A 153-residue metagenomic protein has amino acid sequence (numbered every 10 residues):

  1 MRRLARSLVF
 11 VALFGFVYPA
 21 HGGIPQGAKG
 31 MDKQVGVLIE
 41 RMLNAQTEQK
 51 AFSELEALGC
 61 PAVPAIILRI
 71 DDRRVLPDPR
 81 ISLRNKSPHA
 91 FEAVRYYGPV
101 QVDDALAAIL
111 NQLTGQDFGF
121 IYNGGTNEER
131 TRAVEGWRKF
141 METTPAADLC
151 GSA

Functional and structural regions predicted by a protein language model:
M1-R6: Positively charged n-region of N-terminal signal peptides that target proteins for export
S7-Y18: Bacterial N-terminal signal peptides
I24, Q46-L58, R80-L113: Structural detector for internal amphipathic alpha-helices that build alpha-solenoid repeat scaffolds
I24-E40, C60-D72, P79, G119-I121: Amphipathic alpha-helical scaffolding segments comprising HEAT/armadillo-like alpha-solenoid repeats
I39-T47: HEAT-repeat alpha-solenoid elements in large eukaryotic scaffold proteins
A57, L68, D72-V75, A108-G115 (+1 more regions): Positions within ordered alpha-helical repeat solenoids
A65, F120-G151: Alpha-helical scaffold repeats of the Armadillo/HEAT/TPR superfamily
L68-E92, T126-E128: Acidic helix-start/capping segments at beta-turn-to-alpha-helix junctions
